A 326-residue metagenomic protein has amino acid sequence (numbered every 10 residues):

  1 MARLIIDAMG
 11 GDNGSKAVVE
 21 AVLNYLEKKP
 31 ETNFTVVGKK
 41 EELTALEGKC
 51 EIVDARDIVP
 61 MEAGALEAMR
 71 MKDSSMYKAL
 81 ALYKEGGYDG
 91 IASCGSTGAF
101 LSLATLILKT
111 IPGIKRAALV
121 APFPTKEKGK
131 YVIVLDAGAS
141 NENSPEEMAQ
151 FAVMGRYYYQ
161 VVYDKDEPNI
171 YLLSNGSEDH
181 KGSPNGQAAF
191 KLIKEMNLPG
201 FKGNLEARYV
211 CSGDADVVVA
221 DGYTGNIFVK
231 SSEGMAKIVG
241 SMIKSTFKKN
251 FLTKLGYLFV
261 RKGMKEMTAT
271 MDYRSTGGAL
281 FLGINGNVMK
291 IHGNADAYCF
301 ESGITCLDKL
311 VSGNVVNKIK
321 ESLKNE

Functional and structural regions predicted by a protein language model:
M1-E42: N-terminal phosphate-binding or glycine-rich loops at protein starts, especially the Walker A/P-loop of NTPases
I6-K16, A139-A149, H292-A295: Short, glycine-rich nucleotide/cofactor-binding loops
D7, E27-K28, A68, K72 (+11 more regions): Solvent-exposed alpha-helices and their adjacent loops that cap or buttress functional pockets in soluble metabolic
M9-G10, D57-I58, S96-A99, S177-E178 (+1 more regions): Short glycine-rich anion-binding loops that position phosphate/pyrophosphate groups of nucleotides and phosphorylated
N13-V19, D73-Y83, G90-A104, K115-V120 (+5 more regions): Short glycine/serine/threonine-rich phosphate/pyrophosphate-binding segments that cradle anionic phosphate groups
K16, K29, N33-T35, K40-E41 (+3 more regions): Glycine-rich phosphate/diphosphate-binding loop of Rossmann-like nucleotide-binding domains
K49-Y88: Phosphate/nucleotide-donor binding subsite
T105-K130, V134, D214-V218, G222-E326: Glycine-rich phosphate/nucleotide-binding loop
